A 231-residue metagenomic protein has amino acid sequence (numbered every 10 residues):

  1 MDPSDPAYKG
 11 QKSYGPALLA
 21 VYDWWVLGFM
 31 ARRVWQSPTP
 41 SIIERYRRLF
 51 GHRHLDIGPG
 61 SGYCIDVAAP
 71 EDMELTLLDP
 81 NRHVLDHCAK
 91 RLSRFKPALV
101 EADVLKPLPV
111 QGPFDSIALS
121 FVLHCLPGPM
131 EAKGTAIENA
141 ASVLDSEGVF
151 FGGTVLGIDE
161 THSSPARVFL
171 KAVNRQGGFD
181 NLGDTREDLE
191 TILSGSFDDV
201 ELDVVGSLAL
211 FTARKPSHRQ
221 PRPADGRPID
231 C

Functional and structural regions predicted by a protein language model:
M1-F50, I158: Conserved class I S-adenosyl-L-methionine
R53-P107: Class I SAM-dependent methyltransferase SAM/SAH-binding core
L108-I117: A short acidic, Gly/Pro-enriched loop at the edge of an enzyme's catalytic core that lines a small-molecule cofactor
S120-H124: Residues lining the SAM
L126-N139: A short, conserved alpha-helix within the catalytic core of class I
L144-F150: Short glycine-dipeptide loop
F151-L202: C-terminal alpha-helical "lid/dimerization" subdomain adjacent to the S-adenosyl-L-methionine
S196-C231: Core SAM-dependent methyltransferase catalytic element
